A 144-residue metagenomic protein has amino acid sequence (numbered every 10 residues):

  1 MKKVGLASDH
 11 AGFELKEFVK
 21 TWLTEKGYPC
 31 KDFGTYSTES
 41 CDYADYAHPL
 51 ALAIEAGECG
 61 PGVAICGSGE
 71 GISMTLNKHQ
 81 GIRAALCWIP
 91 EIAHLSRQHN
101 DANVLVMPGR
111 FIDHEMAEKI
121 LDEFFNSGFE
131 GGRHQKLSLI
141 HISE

Functional and structural regions predicted by a protein language model:
K3-F18: N-terminal beta1-alpha1 ligand-phosphate binding loop
K3-V4, C59-G62, G81-R83: Short active-site oxyanion
W22-P29: Short helix-loop-beta junction
P29-S40: A short beta-strand-loop structural module common to alpha/beta enzyme folds
Y46-A64, S68: Short, structured active-site "lid" loops
I65, E70-G109: Mid-chain, well-packed structural core segment of small domains
P90-K136: Short, glycine-/small-residue-rich phosphate/pyrophosphate-handling segment
I140-E144: Conserved small/polar residues in nucleotide/adenosyl-binding loops
